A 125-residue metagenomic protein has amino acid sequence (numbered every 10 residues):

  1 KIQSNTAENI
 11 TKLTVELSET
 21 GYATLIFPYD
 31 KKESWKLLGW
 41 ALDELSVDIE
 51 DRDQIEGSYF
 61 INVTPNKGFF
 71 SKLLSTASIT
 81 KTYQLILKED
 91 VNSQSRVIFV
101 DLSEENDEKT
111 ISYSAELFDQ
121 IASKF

Functional and structural regions predicted by a protein language model:
K1-F125: Ser/Thr-rich, low-complexity intrinsically disordered terminal regions
